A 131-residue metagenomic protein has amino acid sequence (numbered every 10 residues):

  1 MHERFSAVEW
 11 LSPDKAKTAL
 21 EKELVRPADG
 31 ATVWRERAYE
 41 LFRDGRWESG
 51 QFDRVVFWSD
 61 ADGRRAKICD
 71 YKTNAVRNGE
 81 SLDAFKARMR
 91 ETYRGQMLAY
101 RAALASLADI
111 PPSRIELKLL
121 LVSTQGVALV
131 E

Functional and structural regions predicted by a protein language model:
M1-D44: A non-catalytic, helix-rich entry segment at domain boundaries
L24-R26, A108-P111: A general structural signal for short secondary-structure junctions and capping/turn motifs
L41-L98, A102-L104: Non-catalytic protein-protein interaction segments used by genome-maintenance enzymes to assemble and couple activities
K67, T73, D109-E131: Substrate-binding beta-hairpin/strand module that engages nucleic acids
